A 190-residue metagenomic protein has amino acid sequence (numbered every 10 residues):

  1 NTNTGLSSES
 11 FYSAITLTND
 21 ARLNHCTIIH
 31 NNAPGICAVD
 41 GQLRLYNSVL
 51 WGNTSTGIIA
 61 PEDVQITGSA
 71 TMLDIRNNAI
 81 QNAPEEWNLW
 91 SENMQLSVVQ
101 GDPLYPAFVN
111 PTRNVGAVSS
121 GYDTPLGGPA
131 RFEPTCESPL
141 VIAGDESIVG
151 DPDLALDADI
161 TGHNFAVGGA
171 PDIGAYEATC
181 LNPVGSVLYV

Functional and structural regions predicted by a protein language model:
N1-E137, G150, N182-P183: Predominantly extracellular beta-rich ligand-binding scaffolds that present long acidic/polar faces for carbohydrate
A79, A175-E177: Short, amphipathic alpha-helical segments that act as regulatory/interfacial helices in nucleotide-processing proteins
L126-I173, C180-N182: Active-site and glycan-interaction determinants of carbohydrate-active enzymes
L181-V190: Boundary/junction segments of secreted and surface-exposed precursor proteins
